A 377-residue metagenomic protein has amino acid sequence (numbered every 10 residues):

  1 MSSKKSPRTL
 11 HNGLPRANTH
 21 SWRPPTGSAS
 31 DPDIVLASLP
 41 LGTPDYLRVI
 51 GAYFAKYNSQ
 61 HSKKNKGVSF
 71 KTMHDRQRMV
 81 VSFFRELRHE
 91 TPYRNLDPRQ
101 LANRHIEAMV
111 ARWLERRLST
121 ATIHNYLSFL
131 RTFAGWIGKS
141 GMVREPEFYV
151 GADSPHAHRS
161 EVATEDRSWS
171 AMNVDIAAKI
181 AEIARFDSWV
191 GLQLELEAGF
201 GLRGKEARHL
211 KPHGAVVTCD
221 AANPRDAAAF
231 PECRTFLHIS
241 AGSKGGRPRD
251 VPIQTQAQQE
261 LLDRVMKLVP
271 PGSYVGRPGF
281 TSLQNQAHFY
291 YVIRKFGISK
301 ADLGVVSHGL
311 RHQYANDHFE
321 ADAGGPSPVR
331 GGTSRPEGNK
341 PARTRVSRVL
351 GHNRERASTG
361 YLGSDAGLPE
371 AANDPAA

Functional and structural regions predicted by a protein language model:
M1-V81, R85: Basic/aromatic DNA-contact patch characteristic of tyrosine site-specific recombinases
K56-V162: N-terminal core-binding DNA-recognition domain of tyrosine recombinases/integrases
H156-K179, G245-Q256: DNA breakage-rejoining catalytic core of tyrosine-based enzymes
V174-G204, K340: Basic, Lys/Arg- and aromatic-enriched nucleic-acid-binding interface segment
E197, R208, S347: The alpha-helix within a helix-turn-helix
H209-L261: Conserved tyrosine-mediated DNA breakage-rejoining catalytic core shared by Y-recombinases
P252-A321: Active-site/catalytic core of tyrosine-dependent DNA strand-transfer enzymes
Y290-R348, H352, G367, A372-A376: Short, basic (Lys/Arg/His-rich) helix/loop patches that form interaction surfaces in the mid-to-C-terminal regions
